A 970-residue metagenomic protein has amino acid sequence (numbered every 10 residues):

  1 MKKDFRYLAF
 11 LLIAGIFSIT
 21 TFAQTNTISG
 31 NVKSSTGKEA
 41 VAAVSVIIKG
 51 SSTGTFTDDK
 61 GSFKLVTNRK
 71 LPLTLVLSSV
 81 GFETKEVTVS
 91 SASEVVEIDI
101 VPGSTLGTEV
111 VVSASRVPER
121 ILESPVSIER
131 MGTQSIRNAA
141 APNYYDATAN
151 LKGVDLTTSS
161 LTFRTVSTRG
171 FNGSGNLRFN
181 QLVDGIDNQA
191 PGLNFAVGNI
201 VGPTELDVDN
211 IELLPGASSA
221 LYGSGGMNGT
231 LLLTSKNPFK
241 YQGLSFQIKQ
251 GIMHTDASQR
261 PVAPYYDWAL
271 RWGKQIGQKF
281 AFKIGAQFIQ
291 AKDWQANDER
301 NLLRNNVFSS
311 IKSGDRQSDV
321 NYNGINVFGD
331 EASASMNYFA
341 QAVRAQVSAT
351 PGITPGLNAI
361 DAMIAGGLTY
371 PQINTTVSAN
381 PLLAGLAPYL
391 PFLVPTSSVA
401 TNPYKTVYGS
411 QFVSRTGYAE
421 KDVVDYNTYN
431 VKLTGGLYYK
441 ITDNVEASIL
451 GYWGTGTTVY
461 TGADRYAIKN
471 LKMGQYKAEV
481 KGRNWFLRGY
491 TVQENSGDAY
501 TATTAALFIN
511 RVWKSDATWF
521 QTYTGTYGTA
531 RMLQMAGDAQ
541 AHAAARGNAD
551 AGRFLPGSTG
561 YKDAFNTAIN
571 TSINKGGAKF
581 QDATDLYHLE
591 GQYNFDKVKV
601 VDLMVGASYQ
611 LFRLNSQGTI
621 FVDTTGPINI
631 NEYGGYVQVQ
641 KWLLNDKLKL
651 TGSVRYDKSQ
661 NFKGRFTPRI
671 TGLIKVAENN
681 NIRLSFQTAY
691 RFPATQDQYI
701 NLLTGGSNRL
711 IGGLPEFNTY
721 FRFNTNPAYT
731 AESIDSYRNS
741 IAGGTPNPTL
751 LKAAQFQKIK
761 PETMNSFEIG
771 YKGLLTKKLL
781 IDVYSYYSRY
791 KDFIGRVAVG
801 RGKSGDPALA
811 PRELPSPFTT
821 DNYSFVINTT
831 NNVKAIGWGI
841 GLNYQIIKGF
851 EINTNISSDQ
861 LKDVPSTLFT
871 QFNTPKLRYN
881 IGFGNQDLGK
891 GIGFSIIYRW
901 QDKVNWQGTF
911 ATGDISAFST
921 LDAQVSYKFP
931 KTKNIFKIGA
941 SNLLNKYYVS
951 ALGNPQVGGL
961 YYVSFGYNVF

Functional and structural regions predicted by a protein language model:
N31-G37, V44-K49, T74-E83, S90-R137: Short, acidic, small-residue-rich periplasmic hinge/interaction motif at the N-terminus of Gram-negative outer-membrane
F63-V66, D187-P215: Short acidic/polar hinge/loop motifs at secondary-structure boundaries that mediate gating or recognition
V95-D99, Y144-A147, R164-T168, F179-L182 (+3 more regions): N-terminal periplasmic accessory domains that precede and gate Gram-negative outer-membrane beta-barrel machines
N180, N210, L214, T230-K236 (+5 more regions): Predominantly transmembrane beta-strands of Gram-negative outer membrane beta-barrel pores used for transport
Q242, N430-G474, L603-F612, G626-K675 (+1 more regions): Surface-exposed extracellular loop regions of Gram-negative outer-membrane beta-barrel proteins
G273-K279, G285-A291, T428, G474-Y476 (+6 more regions): Conserved C-terminal beta-signal and adjacent last beta-strands/turns of outer-membrane beta-barrel proteins
L643, L780-V904, G966-N968: Gram-negative outer-membrane beta-barrel transporters
P715-T819: Membrane-embedded beta-barrel scaffold of Gram-negative outer-membrane proteins
